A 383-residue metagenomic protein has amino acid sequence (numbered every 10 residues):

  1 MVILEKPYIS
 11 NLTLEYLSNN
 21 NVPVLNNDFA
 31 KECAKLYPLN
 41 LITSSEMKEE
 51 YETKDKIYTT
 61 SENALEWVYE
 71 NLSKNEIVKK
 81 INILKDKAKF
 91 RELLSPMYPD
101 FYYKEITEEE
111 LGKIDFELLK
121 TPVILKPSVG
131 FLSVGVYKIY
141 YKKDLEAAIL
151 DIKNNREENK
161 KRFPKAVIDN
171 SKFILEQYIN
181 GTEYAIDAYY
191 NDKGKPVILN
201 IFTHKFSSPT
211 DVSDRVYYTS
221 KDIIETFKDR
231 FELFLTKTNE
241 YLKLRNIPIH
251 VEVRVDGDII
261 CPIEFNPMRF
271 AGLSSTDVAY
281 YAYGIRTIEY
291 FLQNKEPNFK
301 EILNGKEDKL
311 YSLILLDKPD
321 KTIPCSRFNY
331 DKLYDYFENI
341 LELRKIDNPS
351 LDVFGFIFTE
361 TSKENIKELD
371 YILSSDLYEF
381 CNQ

Functional and structural regions predicted by a protein language model:
M1-Y37: Short, charged N-terminal beta->alpha structural module
F29-L119, F131, T361-S374: Conserved N-proximal alpha/beta basic substrate-recognition cap immediately N-terminal to, or forming the N-lobe
L94, L119-I139, E158-G181, I186: ATP-grasp fold ATP-binding core
D100, K142-N180, K237, Y241 (+1 more regions): Conserved ATP-binding module of the ATP-grasp superfamily
V123-K153, E183-A185, S207-I223: Glycine-rich phosphate-binding loop of ATP-grasp-fold ATP-dependent ligases
Q177-N180, D187-K243, N266-K295: ATP-dependent carboxylate/phosphate-activation module, predominantly the ATP-grasp catalytic core and closely related
N239-T276, L303-T322: Conserved metal-phosphate-binding beta-hairpin within the catalytic cores of diverse ATP-dependent phosphoryl-transfer
L292-Q383: Peripheral (often C-terminal) accessory segments that flank ATP-dependent C-N-forming ligase machineries
